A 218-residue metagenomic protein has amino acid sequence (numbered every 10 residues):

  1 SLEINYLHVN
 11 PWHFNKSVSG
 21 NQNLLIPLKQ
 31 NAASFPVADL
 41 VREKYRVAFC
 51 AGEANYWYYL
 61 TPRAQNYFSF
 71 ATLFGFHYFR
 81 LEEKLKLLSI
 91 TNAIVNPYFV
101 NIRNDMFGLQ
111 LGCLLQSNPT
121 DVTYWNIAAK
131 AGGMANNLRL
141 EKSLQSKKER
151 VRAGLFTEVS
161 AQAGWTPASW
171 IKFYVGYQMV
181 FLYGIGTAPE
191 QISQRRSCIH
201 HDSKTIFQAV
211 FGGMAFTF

Functional and structural regions predicted by a protein language model:
S1, T61-F70, P119-W125, P167-Y174: Short loop/turn motifs that connect adjacent beta-strands in outer-membrane beta-barrel proteins
S1-P11, T157-T166: Transmembrane beta-barrel strand/turn architecture of Gram-negative outer membrane proteins
L2-I4, T72-F76, L111-C113, I127-A129 (+3 more regions): Membrane-embedded beta-strand positions of outer-membrane beta-barrel proteins
H8-W12, F76-E82, A131-N137, M179-Y183 (+1 more regions): Transmembrane beta-strands of outer-membrane beta-barrel pores
N10-A51, R80-M106, N136-G154, G186-F207: Extracellular/periplasm-exposed beta-strand and loop segments of Gram-negative cell-envelope proteins, dominated by
F49-N55, Q110-G112, E158-S160, F211-G213: Membrane-embedded beta-strand positions in outer-membrane beta-barrel channels/transporters
Y56, K204-F218: Outer-membrane beta-barrel "beta-signal"
Y58-L60, L115-S117, T123, A163-W165 (+1 more regions): Residue-level signature of outer-membrane beta-barrel architecture
